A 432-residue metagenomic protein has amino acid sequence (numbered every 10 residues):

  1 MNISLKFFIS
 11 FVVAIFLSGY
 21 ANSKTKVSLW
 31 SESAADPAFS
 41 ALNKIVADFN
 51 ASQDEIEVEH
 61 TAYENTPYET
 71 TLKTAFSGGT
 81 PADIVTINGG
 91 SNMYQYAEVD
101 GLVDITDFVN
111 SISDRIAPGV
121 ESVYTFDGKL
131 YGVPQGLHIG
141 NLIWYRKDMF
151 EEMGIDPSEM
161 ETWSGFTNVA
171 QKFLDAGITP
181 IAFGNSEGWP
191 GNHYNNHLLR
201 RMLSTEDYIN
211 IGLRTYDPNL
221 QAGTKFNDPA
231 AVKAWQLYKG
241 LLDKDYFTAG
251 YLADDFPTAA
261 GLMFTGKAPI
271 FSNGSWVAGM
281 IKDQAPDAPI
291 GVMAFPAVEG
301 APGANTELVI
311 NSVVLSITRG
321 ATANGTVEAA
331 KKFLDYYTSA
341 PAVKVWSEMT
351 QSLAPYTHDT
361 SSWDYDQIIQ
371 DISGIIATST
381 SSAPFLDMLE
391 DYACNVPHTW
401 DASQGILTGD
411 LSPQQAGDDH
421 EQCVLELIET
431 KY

Functional and structural regions predicted by a protein language model:
S10, A14, Y20-V99, N110-D114 (+8 more regions): Conserved N-terminal structural module of periplasmic/extracytoplasmic solute-binding proteins
A47, A51-S52, E151-M153, K244 (+1 more regions): Extracytoplasmic/periplasmic substrate-recognition and gating elements
D83, S113-M149, T179-P180, P302-L308 (+1 more regions): A structural signal for short loop-to-beta-strand junctions that line the ligand-binding cleft of periplasmic/secreted
N88-N141, Y145, T167, H193-Y194 (+4 more regions): Hinge/lid segment of periplasmic solute-binding proteins
D104-P118, S122, E159, M202-K233 (+4 more regions): Short, solvent-exposed loop/beta-turn-alpha elements that line the ligand-binding surface or hinge of extracytoplasmic
T125, V309, S352-H358, D371-I428: C-terminal capping/gating helix-and-loop segments adjacent to ligand/active sites or protein-protein/ligand interfaces
D127, Y131-Q135, T167-G223: Extracytoplasmic/periplasmic solute-binding protein
N168, K172, R214-Y251: Glycine-centered hinge/linker elements that transmit conformational signals in sensory and ligand-binding systems
